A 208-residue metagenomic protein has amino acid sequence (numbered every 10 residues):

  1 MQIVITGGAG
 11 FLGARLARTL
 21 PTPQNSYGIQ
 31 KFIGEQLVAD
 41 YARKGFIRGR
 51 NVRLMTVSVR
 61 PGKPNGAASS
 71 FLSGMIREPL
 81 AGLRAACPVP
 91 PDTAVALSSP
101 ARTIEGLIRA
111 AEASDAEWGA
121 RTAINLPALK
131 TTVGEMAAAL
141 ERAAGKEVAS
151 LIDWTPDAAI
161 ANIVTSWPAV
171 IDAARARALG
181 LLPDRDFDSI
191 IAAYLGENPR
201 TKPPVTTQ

Functional and structural regions predicted by a protein language model:
Q2, P156, P168-A178, R185-Q208: Amphipathic terminal alpha-helices
Q2-A17: N-terminal Rossmann NAD(P)H-binding glycine-rich loop of SDR-like oxidoreductase domains
Q24, M55-S69, V89-A101: Glycine-rich "substrate-gating" loop/helix at the edge of Rossmann-like oxidoreductase active sites
Q30: Active-site helix of classical SDR
E35-P61: Conserved beta-loop-beta element that borders a ligand/cofactor-binding pocket
L72-A86, A94-A123: Alpha-helical substrate-binding/gating segment
T103-L107, L126, M136, A176 (+1 more regions): Non-catalytic, hydrophobic alpha-helical segments
G106-A161, T201-T206: Mid/C-terminal beta-alpha module of Rossmann-like enzyme folds, strongest in SDR-family dehydrogenases/epimerases
